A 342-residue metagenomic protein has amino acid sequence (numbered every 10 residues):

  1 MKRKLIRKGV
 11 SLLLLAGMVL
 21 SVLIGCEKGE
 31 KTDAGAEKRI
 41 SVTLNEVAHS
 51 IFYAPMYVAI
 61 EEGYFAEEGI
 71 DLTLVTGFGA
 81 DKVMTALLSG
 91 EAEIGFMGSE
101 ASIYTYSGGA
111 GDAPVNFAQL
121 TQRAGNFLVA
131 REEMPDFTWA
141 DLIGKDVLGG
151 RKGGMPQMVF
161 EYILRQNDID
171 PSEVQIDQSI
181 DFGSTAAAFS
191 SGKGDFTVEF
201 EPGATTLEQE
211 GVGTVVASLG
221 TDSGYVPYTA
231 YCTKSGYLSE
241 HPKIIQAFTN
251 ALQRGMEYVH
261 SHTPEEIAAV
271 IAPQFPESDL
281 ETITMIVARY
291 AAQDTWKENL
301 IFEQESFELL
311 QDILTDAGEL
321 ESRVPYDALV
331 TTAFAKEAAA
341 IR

Functional and structural regions predicted by a protein language model:
M1-I40, A338-R342: Short, low-complexity disordered leader/linker segments with a strong preference for bacterial N-terminal type II
T32-I169, Q175-I180, A188, D195-E201 (+3 more regions): Short, glycine-/small- and polar/acidic-enriched structural segments that line small-molecule recognition paths
I60-E61, A66, R165, E208 (+3 more regions): Short polybasic/polar patches that bind polyanions
E67, A140, T221-S223, A292-F302: Short, solvent-exposed loop/beta-turn-alpha elements that line the ligand-binding surface or hinge of extracytoplasmic
E91-F96, S190, A291-Q304, F334-R342: Short amphipathic alpha-helical segments at helix boundaries and their inter-helical linkers
E132, G183-F275: Pocket-lining segment of extracytoplasmic ligand-binding domains
S239-E321: Secondary-structure end/capping motifs
E308-R342: Conserved C-terminal helix/tail region of periplasmic/extracytoplasmic solute-binding proteins
